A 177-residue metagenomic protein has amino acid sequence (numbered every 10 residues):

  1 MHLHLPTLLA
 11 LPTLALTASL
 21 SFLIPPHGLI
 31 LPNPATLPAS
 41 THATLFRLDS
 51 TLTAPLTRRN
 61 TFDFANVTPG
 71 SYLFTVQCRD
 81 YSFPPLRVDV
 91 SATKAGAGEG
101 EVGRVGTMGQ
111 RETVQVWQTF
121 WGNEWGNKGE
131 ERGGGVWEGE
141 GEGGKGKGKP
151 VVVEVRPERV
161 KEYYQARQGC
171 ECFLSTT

Functional and structural regions predicted by a protein language model:
M1-T17: Fungal secretory targeting signals
P12-E162: Non-cytosolic ectodomains/luminal loops of secretory-pathway membrane proteins
Y164-Q168: Extended, charged alpha-helical interaction scaffolds
C170-C172, T177: C-terminal membrane-proximal segments flanking the terminal transmembrane helix
